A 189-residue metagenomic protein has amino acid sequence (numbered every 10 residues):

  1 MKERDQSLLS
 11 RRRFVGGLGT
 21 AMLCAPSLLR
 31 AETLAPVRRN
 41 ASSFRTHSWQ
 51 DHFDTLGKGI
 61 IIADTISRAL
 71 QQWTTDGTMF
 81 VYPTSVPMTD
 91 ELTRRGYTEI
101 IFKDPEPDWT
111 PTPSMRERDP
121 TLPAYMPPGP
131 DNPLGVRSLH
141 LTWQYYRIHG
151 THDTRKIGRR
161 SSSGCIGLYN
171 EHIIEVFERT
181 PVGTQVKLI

Functional and structural regions predicted by a protein language model:
M1-L9, T20-L23: N-terminal secretory signal peptides
R11-R12, A69, G167: Short, cationic motifs built from Arg/Lys/His that form the positively charged side of catalytic pockets
G16-L18: Sec-dependent N-terminal signal peptides
L29-A31: Boundary at the C-terminal end of the N-terminal hydrophobic targeting segment
T33-P113, P128-P130: Cell wall/extracellular polymer interaction/catalysis modules
L56, M88-G96, D108-I189: Exported/periplasmic cell-wall-interacting domains
